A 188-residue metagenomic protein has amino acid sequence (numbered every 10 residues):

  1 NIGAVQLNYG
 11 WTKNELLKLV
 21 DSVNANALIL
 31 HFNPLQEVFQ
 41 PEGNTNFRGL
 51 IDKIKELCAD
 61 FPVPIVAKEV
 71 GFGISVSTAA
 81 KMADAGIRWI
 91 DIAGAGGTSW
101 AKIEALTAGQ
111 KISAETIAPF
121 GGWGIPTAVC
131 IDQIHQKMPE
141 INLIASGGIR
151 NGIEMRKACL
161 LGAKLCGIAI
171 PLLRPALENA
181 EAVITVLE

Functional and structural regions predicted by a protein language model:
N1-P41: Active-site beta->alpha loop and helix N-cap motifs at the rims of alpha/beta catalytic domains
V38-I51: Glycine-rich adenosyl-nucleotide cofactor-binding module
R48-I51, K55-T185: Glycine-rich phosphate/ribose-binding loops and adjacent secondary-structure elements that form binding surfaces
E188: Charged C-terminal helix
